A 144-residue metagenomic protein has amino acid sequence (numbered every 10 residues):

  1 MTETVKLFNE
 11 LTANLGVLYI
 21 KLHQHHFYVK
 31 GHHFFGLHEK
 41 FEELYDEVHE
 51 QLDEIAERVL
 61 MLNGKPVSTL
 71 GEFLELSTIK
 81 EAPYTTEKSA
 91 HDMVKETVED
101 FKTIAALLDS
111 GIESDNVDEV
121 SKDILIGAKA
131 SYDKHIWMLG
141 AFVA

Functional and structural regions predicted by a protein language model:
M1-K6, L60-G64, G71-E72, K80-Y84: Intrinsically disordered regulatory regions flanking bHLH/HLH domains in eukaryotic helix-loop-helix transcription
M1-T4, F8, F34-L37, F41 (+4 more regions): Amphipathic alpha-helical coiled-coil segments and their boundaries
E3, L18-L44, A105-V120: Helix-loop segments that flank and shape redox-cofactor active sites
T4-L18, L44, M93, T97-I104 (+1 more regions): Amphipathic alpha-helix face/heptad-repeat signature
T12, Y19-L22, H26, L52 (+4 more regions): A structural signal for well-ordered alpha-helices, especially hydrophobic packing surfaces of coiled-coils
H23, G71-E75: Mobile beta-alpha loop/short-helix "lid" or hinge segments that flank ligand
G36-E72: Conserved alpha-helical segments that form or flank metal/cofactor-binding pockets of metalloenzymes
D53, E57, S77-G127: Acidic/histidine-rich alpha-helical segments that form the ligand environment of transition-metal centers
